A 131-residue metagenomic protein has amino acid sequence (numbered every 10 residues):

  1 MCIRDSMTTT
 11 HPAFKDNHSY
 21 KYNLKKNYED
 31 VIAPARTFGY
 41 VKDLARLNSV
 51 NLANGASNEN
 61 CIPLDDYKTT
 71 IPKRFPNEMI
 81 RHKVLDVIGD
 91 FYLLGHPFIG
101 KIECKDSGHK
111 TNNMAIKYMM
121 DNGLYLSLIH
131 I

Functional and structural regions predicted by a protein language model:
R4-L128: Short acidic-hydrophobic catalytic motif
